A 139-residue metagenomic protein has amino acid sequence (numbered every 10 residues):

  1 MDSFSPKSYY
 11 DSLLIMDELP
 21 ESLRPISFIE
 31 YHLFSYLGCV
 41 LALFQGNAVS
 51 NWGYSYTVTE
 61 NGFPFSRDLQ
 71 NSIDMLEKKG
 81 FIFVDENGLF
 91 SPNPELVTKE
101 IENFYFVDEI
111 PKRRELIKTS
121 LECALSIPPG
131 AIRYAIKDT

Functional and structural regions predicted by a protein language model:
M1-T139: Domain-edge interaction signal
